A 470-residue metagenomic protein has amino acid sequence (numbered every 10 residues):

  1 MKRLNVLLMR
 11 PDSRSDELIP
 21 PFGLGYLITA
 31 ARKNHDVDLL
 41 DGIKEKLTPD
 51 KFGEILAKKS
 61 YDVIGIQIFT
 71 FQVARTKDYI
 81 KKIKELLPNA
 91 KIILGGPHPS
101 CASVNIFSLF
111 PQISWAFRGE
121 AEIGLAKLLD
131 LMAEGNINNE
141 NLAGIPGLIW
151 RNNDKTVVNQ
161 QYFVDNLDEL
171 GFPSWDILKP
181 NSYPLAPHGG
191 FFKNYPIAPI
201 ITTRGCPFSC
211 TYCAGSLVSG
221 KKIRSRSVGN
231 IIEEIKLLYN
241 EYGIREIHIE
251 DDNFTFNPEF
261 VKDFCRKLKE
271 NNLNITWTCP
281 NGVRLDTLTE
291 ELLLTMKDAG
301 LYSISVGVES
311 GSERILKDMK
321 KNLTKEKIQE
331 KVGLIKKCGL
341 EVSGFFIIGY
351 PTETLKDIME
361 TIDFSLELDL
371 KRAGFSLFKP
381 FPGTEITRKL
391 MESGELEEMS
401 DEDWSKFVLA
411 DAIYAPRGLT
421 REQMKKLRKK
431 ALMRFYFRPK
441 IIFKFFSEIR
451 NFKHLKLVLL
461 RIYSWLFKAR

Functional and structural regions predicted by a protein language model:
M1-P11, D16, R32-D36, G53-D62 (+3 more regions): Radical SAM enzyme core and accessory elements
K2-L7, S13, I145, W150-P199: N-terminal [4Fe-4S]-dependent radical SAM core
L4-N5, A30-N166, L377-G383: Glycine-rich beta-alpha loop elements in corrinoid/cobalamin-binding modules across cobalamin-dependent enzymes
S13-F22, I68-V73, P196: A short, glycine/small-residue-rich beta-strand->loop->alpha-helix junction that serves as a flexible
S60-Y61, I244, L370: Proline-aspartate-enriched helix->loop->beta-strand connector
N105-L109, T352-L366: Catalytic cores of alpha/beta
P173-F345, Y350, L355, D363: Radical SAM [4Fe-4S] cluster-binding motif and immediate context
